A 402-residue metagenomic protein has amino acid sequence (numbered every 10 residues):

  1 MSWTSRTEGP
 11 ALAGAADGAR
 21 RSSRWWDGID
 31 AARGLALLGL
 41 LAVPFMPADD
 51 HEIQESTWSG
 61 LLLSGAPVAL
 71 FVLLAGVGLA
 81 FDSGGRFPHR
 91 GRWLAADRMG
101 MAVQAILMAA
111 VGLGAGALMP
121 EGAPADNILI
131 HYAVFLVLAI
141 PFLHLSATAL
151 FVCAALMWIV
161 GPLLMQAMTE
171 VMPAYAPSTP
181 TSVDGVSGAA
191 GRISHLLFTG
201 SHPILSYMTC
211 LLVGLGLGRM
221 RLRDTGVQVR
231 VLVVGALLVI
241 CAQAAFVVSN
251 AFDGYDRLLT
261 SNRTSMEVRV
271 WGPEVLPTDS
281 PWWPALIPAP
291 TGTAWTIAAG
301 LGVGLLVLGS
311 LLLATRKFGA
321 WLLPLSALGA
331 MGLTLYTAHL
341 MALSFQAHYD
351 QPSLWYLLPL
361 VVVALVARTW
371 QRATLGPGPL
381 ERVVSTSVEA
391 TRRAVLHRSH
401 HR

Functional and structural regions predicted by a protein language model:
S2-R402: Alpha-helical transmembrane segments and their immediate juxtamembrane cytosolic regions
